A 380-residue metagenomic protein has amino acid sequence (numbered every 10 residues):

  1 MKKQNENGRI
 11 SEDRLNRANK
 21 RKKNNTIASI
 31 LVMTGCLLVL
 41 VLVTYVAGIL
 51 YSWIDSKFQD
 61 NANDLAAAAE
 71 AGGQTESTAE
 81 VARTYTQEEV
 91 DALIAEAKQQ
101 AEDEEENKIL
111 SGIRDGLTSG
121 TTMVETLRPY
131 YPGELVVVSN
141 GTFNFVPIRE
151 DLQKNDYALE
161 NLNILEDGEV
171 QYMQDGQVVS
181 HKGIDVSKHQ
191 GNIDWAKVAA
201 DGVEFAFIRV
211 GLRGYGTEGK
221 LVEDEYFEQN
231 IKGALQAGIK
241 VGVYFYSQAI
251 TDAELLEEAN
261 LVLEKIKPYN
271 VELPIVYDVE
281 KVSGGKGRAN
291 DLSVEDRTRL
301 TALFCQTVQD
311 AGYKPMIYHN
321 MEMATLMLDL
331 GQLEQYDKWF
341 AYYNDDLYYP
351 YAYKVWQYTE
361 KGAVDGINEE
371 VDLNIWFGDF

Functional and structural regions predicted by a protein language model:
M1-I27: N-terminal Lys/Arg-rich, disordered targeting/topogenic segments
E12-L15, V81, G112, T118-G183 (+2 more regions): Functionally critical loop-and-helix segments that line ligand-binding/catalytic clefts of soluble enzyme domains
S29-C36, L40, T44-G48, S52 (+1 more regions): Alpha-helical oligomerization interfaces
S52-F58: Juxtamembrane transmembrane-helix termini
F58-A68: Juxtamembrane extracytosolic/periplasmic "stalk" immediately C-terminal to the first targeting helix
G176, S180-T301, Q309-A311: Substrate-binding cleft of extracellular glycoside hydrolase catalytic domains
P268-I275, V279-F380: Surface-exposed substrate-engagement region within the catalytic domains of secreted or surface-exposed extracellular
